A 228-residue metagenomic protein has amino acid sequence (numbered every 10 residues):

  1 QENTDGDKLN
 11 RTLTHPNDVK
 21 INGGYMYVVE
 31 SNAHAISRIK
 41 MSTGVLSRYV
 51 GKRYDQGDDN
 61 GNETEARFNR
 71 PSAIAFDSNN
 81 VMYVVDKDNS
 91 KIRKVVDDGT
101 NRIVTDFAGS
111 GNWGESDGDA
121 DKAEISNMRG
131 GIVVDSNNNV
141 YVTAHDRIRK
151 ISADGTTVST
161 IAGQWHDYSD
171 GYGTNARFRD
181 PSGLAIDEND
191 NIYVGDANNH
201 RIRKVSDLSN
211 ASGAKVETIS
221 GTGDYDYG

Functional and structural regions predicted by a protein language model:
Q1-N17, G44-S72, N101-R129, G155-S182 (+1 more regions): Gly/Pro-rich loop segments of beta-rich domains
V19, V28-E30, M41, D86 (+1 more regions): Predominantly soluble domains enriched in secretory-pathway, periplasmic, or organellar proteins
I21-G24, F76-N79, V134-N137, I186-N189: Residue-level detector of Asp-centered blade-edge/turn motifs that repeat once per structural unit in beta-propeller
Y25-V28, V81-V84, N139-V142, N191-Y193: Conserved beta-propeller blade signature
S31-N32, K87-D88, D97, H145 (+2 more regions): Short loop/turn segments immediately following the C-termini of beta-strands
H34-I36, S90-R93, R147-R149, H200-R203: Structural signal for beta-propeller blades
I39, V95-D97, I151, V205-D207: Hydrophobic/aromatic beta-strand positions that recur at structurally equivalent sites within the blades
